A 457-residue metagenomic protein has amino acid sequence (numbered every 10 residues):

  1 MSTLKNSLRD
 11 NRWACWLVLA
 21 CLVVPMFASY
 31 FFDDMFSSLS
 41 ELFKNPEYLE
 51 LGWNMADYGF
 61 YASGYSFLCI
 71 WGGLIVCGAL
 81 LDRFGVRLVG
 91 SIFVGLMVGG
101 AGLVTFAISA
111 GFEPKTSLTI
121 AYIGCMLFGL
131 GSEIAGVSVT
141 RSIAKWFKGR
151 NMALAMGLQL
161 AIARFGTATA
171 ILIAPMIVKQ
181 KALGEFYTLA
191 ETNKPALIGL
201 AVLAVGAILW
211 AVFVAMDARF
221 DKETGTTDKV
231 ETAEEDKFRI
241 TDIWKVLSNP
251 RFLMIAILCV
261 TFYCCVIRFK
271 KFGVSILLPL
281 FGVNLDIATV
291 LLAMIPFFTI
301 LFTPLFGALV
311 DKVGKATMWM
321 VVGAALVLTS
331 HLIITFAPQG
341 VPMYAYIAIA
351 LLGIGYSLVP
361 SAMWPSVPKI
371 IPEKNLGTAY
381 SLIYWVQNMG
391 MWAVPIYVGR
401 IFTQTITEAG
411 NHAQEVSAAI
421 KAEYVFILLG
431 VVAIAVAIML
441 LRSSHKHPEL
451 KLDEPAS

Functional and structural regions predicted by a protein language model:
S2-R12, F220-I255, S457: Juxtamembrane intracellular "pre-TM" segments in multi-pass secondary transporters
F36-E41, N249-T299, T303, V394-P395: Extracytoplasmic gate region of multi-pass secondary transporters
S63-A79, A293-F306: Central cavity-lining transmembrane alpha-helices of secondary-active solute carriers, predominantly the Major
D82-V94, D311-A324: Cytoplasmic membrane-interface "Motif A"-like loop-to-helix N-cap segments of 12-TM Major Facilitator Superfamily
G95-P114, A325-Q339: C-terminal ends and interior cores of transmembrane alpha-helices in multi-pass membrane transporters/permeases
G124-I162: Cytoplasmic helix-loop-helix junction between adjacent transmembrane helices in 12-TM secondary transporters
N193-F213, I420-M439: Symmetry-related core transmembrane helices of the 12-TM Major Facilitator Superfamily/SLC fold
A316-M363: C-terminal transmembrane helical hairpin of 12-TM major facilitator-type secondary transporters
